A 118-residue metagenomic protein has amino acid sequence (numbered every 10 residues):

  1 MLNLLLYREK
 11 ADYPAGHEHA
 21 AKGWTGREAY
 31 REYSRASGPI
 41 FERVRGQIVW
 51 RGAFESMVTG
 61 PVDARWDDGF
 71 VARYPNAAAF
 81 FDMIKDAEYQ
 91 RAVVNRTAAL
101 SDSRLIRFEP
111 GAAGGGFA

Functional and structural regions predicted by a protein language model:
M1-D67, P75, A79, E109-A118: Short S/T/G/P-rich N-terminal loop/turn motif that feeds into the first structured element of a domain
D67-F70, S103-R104: Generic beta-strand structural signal
M83-E88: Short amphipathic alpha-helices in soluble, non-transmembrane regions that often serve as interface/regulatory elements
V94-A118: Charge-dense polyanion-binding interfaces
